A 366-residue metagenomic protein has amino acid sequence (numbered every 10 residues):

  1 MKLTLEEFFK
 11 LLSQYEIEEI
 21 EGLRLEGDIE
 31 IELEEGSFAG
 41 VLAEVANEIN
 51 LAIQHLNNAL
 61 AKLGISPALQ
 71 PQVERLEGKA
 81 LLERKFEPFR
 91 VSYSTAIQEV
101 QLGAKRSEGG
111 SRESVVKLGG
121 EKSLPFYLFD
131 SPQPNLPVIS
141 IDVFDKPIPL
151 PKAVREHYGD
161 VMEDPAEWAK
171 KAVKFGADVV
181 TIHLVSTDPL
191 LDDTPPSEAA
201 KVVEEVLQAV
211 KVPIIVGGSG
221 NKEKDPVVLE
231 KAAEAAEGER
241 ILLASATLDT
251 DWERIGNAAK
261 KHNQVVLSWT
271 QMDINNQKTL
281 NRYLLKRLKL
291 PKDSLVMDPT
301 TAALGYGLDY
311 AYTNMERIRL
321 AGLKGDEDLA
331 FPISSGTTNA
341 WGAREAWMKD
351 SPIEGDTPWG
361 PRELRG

Functional and structural regions predicted by a protein language model:
M1-S123, Y127: Long terminal accessory regions outside catalytic cores
F8-N50, V138-E167, L191-T194, G218-K222 (+2 more regions): Active-site mouth loops of central-metabolism enzymes
N135-P137, G176-D178, V210-I214, E237-I241 (+3 more regions): Short, well-ordered coil/turn segments that N-cap beta-strands
L150-V154, A177-E205, V210, G217-E223: Glycine-rich, proline-tolerant flexible connector loops at the mouths of alpha/beta enzymes
M162-V185: Catalytic domains of carbohydrate-active enzymes, especially glycoside hydrolases
A172, A232, M297: Conserved, mostly hydrophobic/aromatic
T181-H183, D192, P213-K224, E239-D251 (+2 more regions): Catalytic beta/alpha-barrel core
D249-G366: Catalytic alpha/beta core domains of metabolic enzymes, predominantly
